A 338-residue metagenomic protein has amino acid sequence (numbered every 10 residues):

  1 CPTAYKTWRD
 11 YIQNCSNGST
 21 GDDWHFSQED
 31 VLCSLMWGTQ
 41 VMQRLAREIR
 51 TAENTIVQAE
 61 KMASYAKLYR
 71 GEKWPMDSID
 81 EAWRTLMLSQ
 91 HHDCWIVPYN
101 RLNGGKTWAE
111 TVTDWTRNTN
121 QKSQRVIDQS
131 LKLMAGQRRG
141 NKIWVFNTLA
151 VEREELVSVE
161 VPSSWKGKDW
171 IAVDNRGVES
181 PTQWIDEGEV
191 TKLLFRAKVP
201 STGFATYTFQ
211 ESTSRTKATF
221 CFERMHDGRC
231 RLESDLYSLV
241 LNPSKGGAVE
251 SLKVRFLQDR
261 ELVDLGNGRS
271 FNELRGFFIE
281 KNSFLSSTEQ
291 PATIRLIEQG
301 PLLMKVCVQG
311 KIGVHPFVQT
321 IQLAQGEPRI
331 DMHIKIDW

Functional and structural regions predicted by a protein language model:
C1-T39, I171: C-terminal domain-boundary segment and adjacent tail
P2, N14, T55, V97 (+1 more regions): Extracellular ligand-binding/catalytic regions of CAZymes and related secreted enzymes and adhesion modules
K6-T7, N14-N17, Q40-R50, R117-N118 (+1 more regions): Hydrophobic transmembrane alpha-helix bundles
S16-S19, W24-S27, L32, R50 (+6 more regions): Intrinsic disorder/low-complexity detector
D23-Q90, V97, R101: Structured, charged N-terminal subsegments at the starts of enzyme catalytic cores and at intra-chain domain/subunit
M76-D80, L88-W338: Catalytic and substrate-binding regions of extracellular carbohydrate-active enzymes, especially polysaccharide lyases
